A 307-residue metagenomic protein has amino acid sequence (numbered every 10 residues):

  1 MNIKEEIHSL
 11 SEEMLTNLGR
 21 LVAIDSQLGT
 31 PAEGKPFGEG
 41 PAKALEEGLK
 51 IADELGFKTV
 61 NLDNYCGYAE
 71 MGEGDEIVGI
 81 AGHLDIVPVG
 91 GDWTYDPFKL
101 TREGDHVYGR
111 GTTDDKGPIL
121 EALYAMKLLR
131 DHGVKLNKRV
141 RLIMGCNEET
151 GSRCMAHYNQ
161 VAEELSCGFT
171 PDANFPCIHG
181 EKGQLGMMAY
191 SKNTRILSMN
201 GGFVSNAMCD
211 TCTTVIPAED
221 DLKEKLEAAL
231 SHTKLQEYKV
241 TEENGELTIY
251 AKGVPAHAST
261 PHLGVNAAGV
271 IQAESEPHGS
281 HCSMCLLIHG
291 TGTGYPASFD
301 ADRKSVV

Functional and structural regions predicted by a protein language model:
M1-A81, V87-V89: N-terminal helical capping/dimerization or prosegment-like subdomains of hydrolases acting on amide or phosphate bonds
E46-G56, L123, R130, E224-K234: Class I S-adenosyl-L-methionine
E54, I77-M144, T150, V161-S166: Active-site metal-coordination/substrate-binding segment of hydrolases, especially metallo-dependent peptidases
E54-L62, R102, I196, E237-V240: Short secondary-structure junctions
V60-D63, G109, L142-M144, F169-P171 (+1 more regions): General beta-strand structural signal in soluble alpha/beta enzymes
Y65-G67, C146-T150, V254: Short, internal active-site loops enriched in acidic
G67, H106-V107, L247: Hydrophobic residues embedded in beta-strands of well-ordered beta-sheets
E149, M155-V307: Midchain, well-structured core segments that form catalytic/ion-binding scaffolds
